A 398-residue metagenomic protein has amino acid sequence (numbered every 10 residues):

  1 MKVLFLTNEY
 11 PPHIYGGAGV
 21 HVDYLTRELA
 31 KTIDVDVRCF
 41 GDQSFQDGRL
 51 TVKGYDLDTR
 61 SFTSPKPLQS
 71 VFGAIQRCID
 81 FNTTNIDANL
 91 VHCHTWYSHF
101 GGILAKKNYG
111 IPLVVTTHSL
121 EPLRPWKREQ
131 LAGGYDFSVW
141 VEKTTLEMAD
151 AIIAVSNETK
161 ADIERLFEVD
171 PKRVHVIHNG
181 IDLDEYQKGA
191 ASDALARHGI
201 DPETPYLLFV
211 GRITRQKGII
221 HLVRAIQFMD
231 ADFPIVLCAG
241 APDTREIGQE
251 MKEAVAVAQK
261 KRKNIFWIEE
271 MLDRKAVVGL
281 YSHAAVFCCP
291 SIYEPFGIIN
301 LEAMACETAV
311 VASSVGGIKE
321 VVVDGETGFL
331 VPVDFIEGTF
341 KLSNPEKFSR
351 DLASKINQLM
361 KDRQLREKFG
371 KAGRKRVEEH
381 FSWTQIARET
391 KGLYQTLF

Functional and structural regions predicted by a protein language model:
M1-Q46: N-terminal subdomain of nucleotide-sugar transferases
P112, L123-T144: Nucleotide-sugar donor phosphate/pyrophosphate-binding loop at the beta->alpha transition of glycosyltransferases
E158, G180: Carbohydrate-associated surface elements
I181, P234-E253, F266: Glycosyltransferase donor-sugar binding loop
G248-M271, K275: Nucleotide-activated donor-binding/catalytic signature segment of Leloir-type glycosyltransferases, i.e., the conserved
V278-A284: Short alpha-helical donor nucleotide-sugar binding micro-motif in glycosyltransferases
V286, A309-A312, V322, F329-L330: Short hydrophobic beta-strand element within catalytic cores of glycosyltransferases and related nucleotide-activated
I292: Aromatic "clamp/platform" in nucleotide-sugar-dependent glycosyltransferases that forms part of the donor/acceptor
